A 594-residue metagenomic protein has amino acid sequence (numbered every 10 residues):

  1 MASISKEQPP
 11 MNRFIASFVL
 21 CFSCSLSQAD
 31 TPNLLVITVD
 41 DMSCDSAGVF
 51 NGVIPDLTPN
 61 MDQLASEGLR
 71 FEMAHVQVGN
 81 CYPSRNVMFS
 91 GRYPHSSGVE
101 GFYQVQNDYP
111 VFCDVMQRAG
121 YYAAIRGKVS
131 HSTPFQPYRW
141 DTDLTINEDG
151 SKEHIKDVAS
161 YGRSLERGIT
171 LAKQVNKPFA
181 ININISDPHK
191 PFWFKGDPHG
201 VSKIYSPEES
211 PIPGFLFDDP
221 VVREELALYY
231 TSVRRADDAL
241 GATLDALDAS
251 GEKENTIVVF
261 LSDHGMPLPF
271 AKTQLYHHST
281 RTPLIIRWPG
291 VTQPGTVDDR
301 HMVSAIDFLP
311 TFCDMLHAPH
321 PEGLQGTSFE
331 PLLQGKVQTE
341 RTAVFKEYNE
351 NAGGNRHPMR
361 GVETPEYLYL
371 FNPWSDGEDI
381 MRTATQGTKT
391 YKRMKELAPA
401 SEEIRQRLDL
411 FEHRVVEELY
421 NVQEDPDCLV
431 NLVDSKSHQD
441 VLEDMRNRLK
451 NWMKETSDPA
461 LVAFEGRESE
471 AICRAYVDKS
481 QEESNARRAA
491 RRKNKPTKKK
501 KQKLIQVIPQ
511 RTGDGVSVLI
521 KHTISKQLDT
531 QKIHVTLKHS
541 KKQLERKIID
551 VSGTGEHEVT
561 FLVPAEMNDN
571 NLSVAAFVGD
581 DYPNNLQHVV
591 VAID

Functional and structural regions predicted by a protein language model:
M1-P10: Short, Lys/Arg-enriched N-terminal segments with co-localized hydrophobic residues within the first ~10-30 amino acids
K6-E7, D30-P32, V39, S43-C44 (+11 more regions): Long, internal low-complexity/basic segments
N12-V19: Sec-dependent signal peptide recognition, specifically the positively charged N-region followed immediately by
Q28-E418, P426-N447, V477-P496: Formylglycine-dependent sulfatase
K538-K547: Short beta-strand and strand-turn-strand segments in soluble, beta-rich domains
I549-H557: Short proline/glycine- and polar residue-rich coil/turn motifs
